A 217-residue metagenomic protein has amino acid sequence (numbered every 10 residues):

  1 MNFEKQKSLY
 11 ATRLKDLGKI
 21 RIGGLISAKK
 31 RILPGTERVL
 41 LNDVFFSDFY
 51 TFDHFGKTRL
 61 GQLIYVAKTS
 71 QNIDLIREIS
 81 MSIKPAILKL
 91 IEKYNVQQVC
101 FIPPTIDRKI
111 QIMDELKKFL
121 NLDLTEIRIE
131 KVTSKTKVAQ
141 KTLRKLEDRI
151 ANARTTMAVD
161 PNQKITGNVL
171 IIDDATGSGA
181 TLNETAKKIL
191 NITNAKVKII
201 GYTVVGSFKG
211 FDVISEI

Functional and structural regions predicted by a protein language model:
M1-Y94, S134-N162, T166: Active-site-facing substrate-recognition patch
D16-R21, L120-E126, T193-I199: Structural alpha-beta junctions
Y94-P104: Short glycine-rich phosphate-binding loop at a beta-alpha junction
P103-R108, A180: Gly/Ser/Thr-rich loops at beta-strand to alpha-helix junctions that form or flank small-molecule/cofactor-binding
P103-T105, K131-K135, V205-F208: Short beta-alpha junction loops
I110-D114: Short, surface-exposed alpha-helical segments at coil->helix boundaries
F119-A139: Histidine/lysine/aspartate-rich catalytic loop segments that bind and position anionic ligands
V138-I217: PRPP/pyrophosphate-binding module of the type I phosphoribosyltransferase fold
